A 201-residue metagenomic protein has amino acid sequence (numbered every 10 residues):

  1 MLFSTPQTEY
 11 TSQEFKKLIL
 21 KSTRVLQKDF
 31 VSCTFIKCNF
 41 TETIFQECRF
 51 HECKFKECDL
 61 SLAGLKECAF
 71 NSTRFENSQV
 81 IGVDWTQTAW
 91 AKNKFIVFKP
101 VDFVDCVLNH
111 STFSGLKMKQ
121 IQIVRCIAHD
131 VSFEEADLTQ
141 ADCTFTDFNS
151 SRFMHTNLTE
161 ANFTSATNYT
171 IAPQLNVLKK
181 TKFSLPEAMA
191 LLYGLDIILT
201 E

Functional and structural regions predicted by a protein language model:
M1-E201: Tandem repeat scaffolds
